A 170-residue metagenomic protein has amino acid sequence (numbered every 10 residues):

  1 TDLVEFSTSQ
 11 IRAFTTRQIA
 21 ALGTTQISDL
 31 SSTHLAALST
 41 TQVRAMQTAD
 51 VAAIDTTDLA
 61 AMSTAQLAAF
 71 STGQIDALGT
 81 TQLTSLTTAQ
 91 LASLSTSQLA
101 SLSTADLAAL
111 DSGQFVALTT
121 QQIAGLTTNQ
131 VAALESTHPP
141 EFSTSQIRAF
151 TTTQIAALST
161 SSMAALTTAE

Functional and structural regions predicted by a protein language model:
T1-E170: General marker for long, soluble alpha-helical cores
